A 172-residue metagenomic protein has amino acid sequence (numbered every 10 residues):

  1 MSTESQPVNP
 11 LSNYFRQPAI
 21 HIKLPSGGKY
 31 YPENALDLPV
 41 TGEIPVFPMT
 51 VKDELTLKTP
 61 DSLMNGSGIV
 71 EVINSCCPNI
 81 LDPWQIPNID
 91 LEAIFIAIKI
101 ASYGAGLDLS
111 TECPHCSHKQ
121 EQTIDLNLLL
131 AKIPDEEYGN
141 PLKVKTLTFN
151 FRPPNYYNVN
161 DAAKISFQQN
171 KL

Functional and structural regions predicted by a protein language model:
M1-L172: Long C-terminal interaction/binding lobes of large macromolecular proteins
